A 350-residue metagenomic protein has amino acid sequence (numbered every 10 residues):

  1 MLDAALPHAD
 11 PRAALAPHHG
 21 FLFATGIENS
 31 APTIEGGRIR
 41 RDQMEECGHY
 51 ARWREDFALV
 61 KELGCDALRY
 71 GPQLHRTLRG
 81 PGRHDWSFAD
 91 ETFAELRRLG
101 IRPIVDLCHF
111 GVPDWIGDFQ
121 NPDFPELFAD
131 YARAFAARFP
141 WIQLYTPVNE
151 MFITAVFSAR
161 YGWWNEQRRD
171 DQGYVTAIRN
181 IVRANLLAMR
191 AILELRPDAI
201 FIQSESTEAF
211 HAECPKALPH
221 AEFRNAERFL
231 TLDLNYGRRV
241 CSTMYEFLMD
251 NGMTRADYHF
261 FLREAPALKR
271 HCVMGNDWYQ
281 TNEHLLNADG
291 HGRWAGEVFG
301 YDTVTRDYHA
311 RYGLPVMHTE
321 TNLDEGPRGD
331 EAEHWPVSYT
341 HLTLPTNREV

Functional and structural regions predicted by a protein language model:
L2-H19, F93-A94, R98, R102-D330 (+2 more regions): Active-site region of glycoside hydrolase catalytic domains
L2-L63: N-terminal carbohydrate-binding accessory modules
N29, P72-L74, W278, L323: Short beta-strand segments enriched in hydrophobic/aromatic residues within well-folded beta-rich domains
E35-D42, Q73-R76, E166-R169, E283-N287: Short glycine/proline-rich turn/loop motifs
M44-E62, G80-E95, P122-D130, G296-G300: Aromatic- and glycine-enriched glycan-recognition loops and surfaces that form the carbohydrate-binding subsites
L68-C108: Aromatic-lined substrate-binding rim segments of carbohydrate-active enzymes
D330-P336: Extended, compositionally biased non-globular segments
P336-L342: Short, compositionally biased segments
